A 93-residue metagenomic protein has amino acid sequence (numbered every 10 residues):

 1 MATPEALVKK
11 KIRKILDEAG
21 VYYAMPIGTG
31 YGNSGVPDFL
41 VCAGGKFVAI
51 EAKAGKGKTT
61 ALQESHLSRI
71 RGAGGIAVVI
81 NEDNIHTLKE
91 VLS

Functional and structural regions predicted by a protein language model:
M1-S93: Catalytic phosphate/metal-binding cores of nucleic-acid and nucleotide-processing enzymes, i.e., regions that mediate
